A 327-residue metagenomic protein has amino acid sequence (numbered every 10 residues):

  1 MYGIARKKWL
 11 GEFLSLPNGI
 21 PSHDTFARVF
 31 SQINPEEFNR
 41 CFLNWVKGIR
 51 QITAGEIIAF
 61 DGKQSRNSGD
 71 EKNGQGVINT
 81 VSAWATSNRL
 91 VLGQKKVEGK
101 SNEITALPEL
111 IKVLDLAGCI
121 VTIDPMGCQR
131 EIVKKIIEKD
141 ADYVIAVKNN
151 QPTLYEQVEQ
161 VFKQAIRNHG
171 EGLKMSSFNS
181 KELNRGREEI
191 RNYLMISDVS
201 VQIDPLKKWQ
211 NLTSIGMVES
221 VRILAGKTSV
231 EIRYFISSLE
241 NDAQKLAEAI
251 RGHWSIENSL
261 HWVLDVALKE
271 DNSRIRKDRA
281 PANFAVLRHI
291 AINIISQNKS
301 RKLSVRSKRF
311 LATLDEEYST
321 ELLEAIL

Functional and structural regions predicted by a protein language model:
M1-I123, C128-E131: Conserved, well-structured functional cores that handle cations and Mg-NTP chemistry
R6, V263-L327: A short, flexible helix-boundary coil/loop motif
A27, P108, A247, F284-R288 (+1 more regions): Predominant activation on well-ordered alpha-helical scaffold segments within soluble catalytic domains
P35, K47, K112, K163 (+3 more regions): Generic secondary-structure signature for well-ordered alpha-helical cores
D61, Y143, E257: Residue-level signature of catalytic and energy-coupling elements of molecular machines, predominantly ATP/GTP-dependent
W84, L90-L183: Nuclease catalytic cores that cleave nucleic-acid phosphodiester bonds, predominantly acidic two-metal-ion
K148-R251: An anionic, glycine-rich sequence signature occurring as long contiguous blocks
I236, E240-I275: Short amphipathic alpha-helical "interface-anchor" segments enriched in bulky aromatics
